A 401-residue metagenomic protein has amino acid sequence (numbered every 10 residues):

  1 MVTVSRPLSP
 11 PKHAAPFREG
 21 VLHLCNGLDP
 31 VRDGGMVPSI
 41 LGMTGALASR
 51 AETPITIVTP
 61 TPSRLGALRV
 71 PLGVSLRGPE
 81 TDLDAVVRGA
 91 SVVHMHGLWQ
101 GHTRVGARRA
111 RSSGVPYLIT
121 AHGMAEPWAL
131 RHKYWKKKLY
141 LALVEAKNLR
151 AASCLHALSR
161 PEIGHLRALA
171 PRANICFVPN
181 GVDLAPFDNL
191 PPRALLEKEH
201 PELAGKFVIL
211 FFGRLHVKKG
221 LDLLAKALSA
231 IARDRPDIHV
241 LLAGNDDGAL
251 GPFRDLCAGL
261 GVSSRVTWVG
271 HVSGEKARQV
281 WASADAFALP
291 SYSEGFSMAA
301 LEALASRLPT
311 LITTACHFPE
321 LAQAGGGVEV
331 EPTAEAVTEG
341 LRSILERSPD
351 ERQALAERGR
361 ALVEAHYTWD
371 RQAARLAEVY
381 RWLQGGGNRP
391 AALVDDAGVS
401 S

Functional and structural regions predicted by a protein language model:
L22-L24, E202-K219, A225-L228, L241: Conserved donor-binding/catalytic core segment of Leloir-type glycosyltransferases
V87, H271-V272, Q279-A284: Short alpha-helical donor nucleotide-sugar binding micro-motif in glycosyltransferases
L98, Y292: Aromatic "clamp/platform" in nucleotide-sugar-dependent glycosyltransferases that forms part of the donor/acceptor
K138-C154: Membrane-proximal helix-turn-helix segments that form the acceptor-binding/catalytic region of lipid-linked
P161, G181: Carbohydrate-associated surface elements
F253-V272: Nucleotide-activated donor-binding/catalytic signature segment of Leloir-type glycosyltransferases, i.e., the conserved
P309-T313: Short hydrophobic beta-strand element within catalytic cores of glycosyltransferases and related nucleotide-activated
G327-E335, S343-P349: Conserved acidic donor-binding segment of nucleotide-sugar-dependent glycosyltransferases
